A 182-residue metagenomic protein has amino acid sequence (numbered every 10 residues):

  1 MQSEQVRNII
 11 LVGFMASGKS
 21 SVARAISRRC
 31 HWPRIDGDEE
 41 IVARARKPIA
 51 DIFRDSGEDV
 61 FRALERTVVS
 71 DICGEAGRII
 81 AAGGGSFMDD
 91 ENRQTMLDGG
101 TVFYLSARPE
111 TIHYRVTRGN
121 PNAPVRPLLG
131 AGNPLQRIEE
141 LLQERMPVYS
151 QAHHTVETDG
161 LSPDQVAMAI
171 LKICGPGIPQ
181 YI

Functional and structural regions predicted by a protein language model:
Q2-Q5, A25, R29, E75 (+4 more regions): NTP-dependent small-molecule kinase module
N8: Walker A (P-loop) ATP-phosphate-binding motif of ABC ATPase nucleotide-binding domains
L11: Hydrophobic anchor at the beta1->P-loop junction of P-loop NTPases
F14: P-loop (Walker A) phosphate-binding loop of NTP-binding proteins
S20: Walker A/P-loop
D36-L97, R118, N122: ATP-dependent small-molecule kinase phosphotransfer cores that center on conserved nucleotide phosphate-binding segments
G84-S86, R108-E110, L161-S162: Short glycine-rich anion-binding loops that position phosphate/pyrophosphate groups of nucleotides and phosphorylated
D98-M146: A glycine- and Lys/Arg-enriched "phosphate-lid" helix/loop adjacent to the NTP-binding pocket of small-molecule kinases
